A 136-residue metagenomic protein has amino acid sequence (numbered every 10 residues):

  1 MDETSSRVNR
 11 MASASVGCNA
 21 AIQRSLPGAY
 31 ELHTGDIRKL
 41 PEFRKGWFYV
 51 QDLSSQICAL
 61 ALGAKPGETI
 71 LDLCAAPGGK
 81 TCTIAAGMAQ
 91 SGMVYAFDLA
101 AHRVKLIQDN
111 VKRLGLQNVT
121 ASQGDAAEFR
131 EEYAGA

Functional and structural regions predicted by a protein language model:
M1-A136: S-adenosylmethionine
